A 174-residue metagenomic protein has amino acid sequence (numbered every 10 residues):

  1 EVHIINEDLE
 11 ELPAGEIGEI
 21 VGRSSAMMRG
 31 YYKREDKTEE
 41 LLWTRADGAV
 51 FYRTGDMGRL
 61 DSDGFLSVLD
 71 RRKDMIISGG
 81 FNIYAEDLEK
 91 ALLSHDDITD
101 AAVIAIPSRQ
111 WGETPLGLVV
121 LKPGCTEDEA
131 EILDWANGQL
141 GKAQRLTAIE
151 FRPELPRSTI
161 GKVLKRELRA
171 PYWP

Functional and structural regions predicted by a protein language model:
E1, Y31-Y32: Adenylate-forming
V2, A101, I149-F151: Generic structural signal for residues in well-ordered beta-strands
D8-E11, S24, R29-G30, E40 (+6 more regions): AMP-binding/adenylate-forming catalytic core of the ANL superfamily
I17: Phosphate-recognition beta-domain surfaces
I20: Glycine-rich active-site loop/lid that clamps phosphate-bearing ligands
E35-E39: A short helix/loop element that forms part of the nucleotide-sugar donor recognition site in Leloir-type
